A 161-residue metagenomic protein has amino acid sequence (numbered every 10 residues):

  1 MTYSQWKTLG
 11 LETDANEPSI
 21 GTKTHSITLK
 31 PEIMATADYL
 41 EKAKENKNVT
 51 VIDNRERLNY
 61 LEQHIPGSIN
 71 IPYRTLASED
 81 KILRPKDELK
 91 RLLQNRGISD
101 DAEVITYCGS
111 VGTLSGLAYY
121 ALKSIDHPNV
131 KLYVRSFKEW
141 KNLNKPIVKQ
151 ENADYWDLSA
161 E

Functional and structural regions predicted by a protein language model:
M1-T50, R57-E161: Rhodanese-like catalytic fold shared by cysteine-dependent sulfurtransferases and DSP/PTP-type phosphatases
